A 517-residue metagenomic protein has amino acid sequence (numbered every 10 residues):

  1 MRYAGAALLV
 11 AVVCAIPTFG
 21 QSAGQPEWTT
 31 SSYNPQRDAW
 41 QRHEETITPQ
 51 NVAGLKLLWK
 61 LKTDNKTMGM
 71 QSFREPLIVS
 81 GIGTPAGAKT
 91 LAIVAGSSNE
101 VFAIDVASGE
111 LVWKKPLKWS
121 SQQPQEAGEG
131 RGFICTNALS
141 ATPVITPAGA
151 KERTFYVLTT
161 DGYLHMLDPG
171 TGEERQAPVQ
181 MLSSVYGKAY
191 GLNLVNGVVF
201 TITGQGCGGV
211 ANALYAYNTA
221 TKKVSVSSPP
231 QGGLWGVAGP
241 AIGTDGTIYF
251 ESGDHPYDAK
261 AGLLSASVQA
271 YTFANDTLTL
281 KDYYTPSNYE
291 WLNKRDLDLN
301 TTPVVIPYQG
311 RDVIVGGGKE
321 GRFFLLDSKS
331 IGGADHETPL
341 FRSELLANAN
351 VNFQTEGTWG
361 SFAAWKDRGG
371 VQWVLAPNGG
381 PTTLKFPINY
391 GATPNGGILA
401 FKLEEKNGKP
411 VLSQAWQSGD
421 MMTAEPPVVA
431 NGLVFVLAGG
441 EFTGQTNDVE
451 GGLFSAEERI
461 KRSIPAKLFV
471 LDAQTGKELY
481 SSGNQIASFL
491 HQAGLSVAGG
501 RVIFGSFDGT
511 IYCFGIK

Functional and structural regions predicted by a protein language model:
M1-R2: N-terminal secretory signal peptides that target proteins for export/translocation
G5-P17: Bacterial N-terminal signal peptides
V10, K89-L91: Short, surface-exposed beta-edge/turn micro-motifs
S22-L58, L77: Blade/loop signatures of beta-propeller domains
E45-M70, G83-A88, N99-N137, I145-Y186 (+5 more regions): Extracytoplasmic/lumenal domain signature
R74-S80, A92-V94, F102: General structural concept
